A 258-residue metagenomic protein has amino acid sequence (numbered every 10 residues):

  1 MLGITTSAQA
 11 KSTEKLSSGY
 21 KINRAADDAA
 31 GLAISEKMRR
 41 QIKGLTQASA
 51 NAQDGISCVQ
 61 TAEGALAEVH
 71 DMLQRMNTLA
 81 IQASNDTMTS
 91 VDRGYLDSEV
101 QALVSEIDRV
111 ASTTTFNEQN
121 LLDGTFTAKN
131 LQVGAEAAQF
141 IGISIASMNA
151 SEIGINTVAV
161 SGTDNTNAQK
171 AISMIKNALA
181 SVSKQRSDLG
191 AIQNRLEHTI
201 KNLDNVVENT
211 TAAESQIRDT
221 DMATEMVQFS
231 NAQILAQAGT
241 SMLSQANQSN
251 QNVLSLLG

Functional and structural regions predicted by a protein language model:
M1-G258: Primary detection of the long, small/polar-rich alpha-helical "axial" segments characteristic of bacterial flagellar
